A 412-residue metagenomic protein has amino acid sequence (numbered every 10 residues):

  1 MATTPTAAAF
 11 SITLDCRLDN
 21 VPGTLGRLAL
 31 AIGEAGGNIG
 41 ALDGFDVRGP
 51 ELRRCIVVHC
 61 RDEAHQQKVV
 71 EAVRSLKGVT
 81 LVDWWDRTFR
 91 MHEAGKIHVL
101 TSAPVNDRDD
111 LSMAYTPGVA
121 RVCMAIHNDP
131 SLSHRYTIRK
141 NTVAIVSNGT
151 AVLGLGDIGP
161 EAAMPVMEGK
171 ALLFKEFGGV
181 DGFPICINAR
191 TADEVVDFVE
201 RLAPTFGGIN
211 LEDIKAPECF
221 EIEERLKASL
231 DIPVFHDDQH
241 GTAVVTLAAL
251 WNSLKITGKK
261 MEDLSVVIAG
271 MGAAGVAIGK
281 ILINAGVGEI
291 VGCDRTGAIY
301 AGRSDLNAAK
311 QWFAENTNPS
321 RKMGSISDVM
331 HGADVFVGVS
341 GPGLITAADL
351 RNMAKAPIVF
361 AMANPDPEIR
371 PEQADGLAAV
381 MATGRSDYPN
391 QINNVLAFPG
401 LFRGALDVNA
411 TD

Functional and structural regions predicted by a protein language model:
M1-E93: A conserved regulatory-domain signal marking ACT and ACT-like small-molecule sensing domains and adjacent regulatory
T24-L25, T137, L153-L155, V195 (+6 more regions): Short glycine/serine/threonine-rich phosphate/pyrophosphate-binding segments that cradle anionic phosphate groups
L81-L264: Glycine/serine-rich phosphate-binding loop and adjoining beta1-alpha1 elements at the start of nucleotide-handling
L153, I158-G178, L230, H236 (+1 more regions): Glycine-rich phosphate/diphosphate-binding loop of Rossmann-like nucleotide-binding domains
A203, M261, V329-M330, L350-M353 (+1 more regions): A short, aliphatic-rich alpha-helical micro-motif
N210-D213, V337-Q391: ADP-ribose/adenylate-binding Rossmann-like module
P233, D237-D238, T257-D263, A363-D412: Adenosine-phosphate binding glycine-rich loop
